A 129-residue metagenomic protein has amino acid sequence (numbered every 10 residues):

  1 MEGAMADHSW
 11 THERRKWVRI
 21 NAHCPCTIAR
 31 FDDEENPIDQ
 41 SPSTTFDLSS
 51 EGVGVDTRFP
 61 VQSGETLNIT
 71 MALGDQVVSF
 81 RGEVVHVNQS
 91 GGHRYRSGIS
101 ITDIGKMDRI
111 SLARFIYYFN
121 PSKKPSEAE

Functional and structural regions predicted by a protein language model:
M1-L48, A113, Y117-E129: N-terminal helix initiation/capping motif
N21, T27, S63, Y95-R114: Short solvent-exposed strand/turn elements
C24, L67-I69, F80-G82, S97: Hydrophobic residues positioned within well-ordered beta-strands of beta-sheet architectures
R30-S63, N68, G98: Short strand-loop-strand
S43, F80-H86: Short beta-strand-centered aromatic/proline hotspots
L73-V77: Short, charged beta-turn/beta-strand-edge "cap" motif at the junction between a beta-strand and an adjacent loop
G91-G92: Short loop/turn elements at sensory-signaling interfaces that couple input to output
